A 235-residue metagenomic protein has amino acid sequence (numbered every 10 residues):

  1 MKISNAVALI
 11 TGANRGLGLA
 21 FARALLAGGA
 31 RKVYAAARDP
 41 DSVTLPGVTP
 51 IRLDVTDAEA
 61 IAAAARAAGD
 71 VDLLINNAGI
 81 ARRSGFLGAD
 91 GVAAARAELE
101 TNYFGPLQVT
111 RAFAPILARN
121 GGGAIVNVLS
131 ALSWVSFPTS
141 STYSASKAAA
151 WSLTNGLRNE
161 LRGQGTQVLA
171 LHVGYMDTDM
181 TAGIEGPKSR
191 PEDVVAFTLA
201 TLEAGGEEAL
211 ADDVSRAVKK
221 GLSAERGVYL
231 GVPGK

Functional and structural regions predicted by a protein language model:
N14, T110, S146: Active-site helix of classical SDR
P46-E59: Rossmann-fold cofactor-recognition segment
P50, A95-L99: A hydrophobic alpha-helix adjacent to the NAD(P)-binding/active-site core of NAD(P)-dependent oxidoreductases, strongly
A81-R96, T139-T142: Conserved mid-core segment of classical short-chain dehydrogenase/reductases
T110-R111, N155: A short, exposed helix-loop element centered on a Lys and neighboring polar residues
S130: Residue(s) in the substrate-gating loop at a strand-loop-helix junction that position the organic substrate next
A170-L171, T178, A182-K220, A224: C-terminal helical subdomain
